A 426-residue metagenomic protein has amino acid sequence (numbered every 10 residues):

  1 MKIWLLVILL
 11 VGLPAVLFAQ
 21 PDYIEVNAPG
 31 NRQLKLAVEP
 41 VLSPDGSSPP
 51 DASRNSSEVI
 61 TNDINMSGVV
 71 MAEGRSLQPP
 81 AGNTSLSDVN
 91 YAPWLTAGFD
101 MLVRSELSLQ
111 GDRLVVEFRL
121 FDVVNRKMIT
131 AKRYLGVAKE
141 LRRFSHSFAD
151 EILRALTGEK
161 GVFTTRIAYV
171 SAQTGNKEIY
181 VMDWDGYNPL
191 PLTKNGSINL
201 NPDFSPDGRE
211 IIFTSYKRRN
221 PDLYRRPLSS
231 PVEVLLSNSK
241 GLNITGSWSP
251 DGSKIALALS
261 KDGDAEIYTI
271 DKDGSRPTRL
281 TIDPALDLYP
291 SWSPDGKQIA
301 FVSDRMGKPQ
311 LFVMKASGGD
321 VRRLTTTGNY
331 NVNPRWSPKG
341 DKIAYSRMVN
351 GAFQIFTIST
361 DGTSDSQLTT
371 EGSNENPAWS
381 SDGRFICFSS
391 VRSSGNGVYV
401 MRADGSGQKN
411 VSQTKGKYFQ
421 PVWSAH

Functional and structural regions predicted by a protein language model:
P21-D22, T84-E151: Amphipathic beta-strand/beta-sheet edge segments enriched in Tyr/Trp
Y23-Y91, V103-L109: Short beta-strand->alpha-helix linker/helix-N-cap micro-motif that forms a surface specificity/interaction loop
R113-V115, G175-Y180, N220-Y224, D264-Y268 (+3 more regions): Structural motif
V162-F163, P206-D207, P250-D251, P294-D295 (+3 more regions): Residue-level detector of Asp-centered blade-edge/turn motifs that repeat once per structural unit in beta-propeller
I167, I211, G252-A256, G296-A300 (+2 more regions): Hydrophobic beta-strand positions that form the internal "hydrophobic ladder" of WD40/Gbeta-like beta-propeller blades
D183-L200, R226-I244, I270-L288, M314-Y330 (+2 more regions): Multi-bladed beta-propeller domains
